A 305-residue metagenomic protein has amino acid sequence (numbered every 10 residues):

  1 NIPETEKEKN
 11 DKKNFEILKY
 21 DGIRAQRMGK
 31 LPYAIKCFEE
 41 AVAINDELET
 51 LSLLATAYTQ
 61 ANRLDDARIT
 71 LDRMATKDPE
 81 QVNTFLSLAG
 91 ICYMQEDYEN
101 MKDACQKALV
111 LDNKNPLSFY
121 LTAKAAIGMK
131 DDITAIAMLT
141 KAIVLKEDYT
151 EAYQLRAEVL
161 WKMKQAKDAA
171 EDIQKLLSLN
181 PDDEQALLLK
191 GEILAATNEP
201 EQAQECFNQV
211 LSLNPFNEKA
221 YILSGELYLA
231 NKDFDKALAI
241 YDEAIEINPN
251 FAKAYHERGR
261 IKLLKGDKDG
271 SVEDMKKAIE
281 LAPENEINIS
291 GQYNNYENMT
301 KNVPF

Functional and structural regions predicted by a protein language model:
I2-I17: TPR-adjacent "capping" and linker segments in tetratricopeptide-repeat scaffold/adaptor proteins
K13-A43, E47, T56, Q60 (+4 more regions): Alpha-helical segment of the N-proximal tetratricopeptide repeat
F15, L48-E49, V82-N83, P116-L117 (+5 more regions): Helix-start (N-cap) detector for alpha-helical repeat units in TPR-like alpha-solenoids, especially tetratricopeptide
Y20, L53, S87, L121 (+5 more regions): Canonical tetratricopeptide repeat
Q26, T59, Y93, Y120 (+8 more regions): Position-specific recognition of the canonical hydrophobic site in helix A of tetratricopeptide repeat
M28-K36, A61-R73, Q95-K107, G128-K141 (+4 more regions): Structural signature of tandem alpha-helical TPR/SEL1-like repeats, specifically the intra-repeat loop/turn
A43-I44, K77, L111, L145 (+4 more regions): Structural marker of alpha-solenoid helical repeat scaffolds
G270-F305: Terminal, low-structured helical/coil segments at or just beyond the last alpha-helical repeat
